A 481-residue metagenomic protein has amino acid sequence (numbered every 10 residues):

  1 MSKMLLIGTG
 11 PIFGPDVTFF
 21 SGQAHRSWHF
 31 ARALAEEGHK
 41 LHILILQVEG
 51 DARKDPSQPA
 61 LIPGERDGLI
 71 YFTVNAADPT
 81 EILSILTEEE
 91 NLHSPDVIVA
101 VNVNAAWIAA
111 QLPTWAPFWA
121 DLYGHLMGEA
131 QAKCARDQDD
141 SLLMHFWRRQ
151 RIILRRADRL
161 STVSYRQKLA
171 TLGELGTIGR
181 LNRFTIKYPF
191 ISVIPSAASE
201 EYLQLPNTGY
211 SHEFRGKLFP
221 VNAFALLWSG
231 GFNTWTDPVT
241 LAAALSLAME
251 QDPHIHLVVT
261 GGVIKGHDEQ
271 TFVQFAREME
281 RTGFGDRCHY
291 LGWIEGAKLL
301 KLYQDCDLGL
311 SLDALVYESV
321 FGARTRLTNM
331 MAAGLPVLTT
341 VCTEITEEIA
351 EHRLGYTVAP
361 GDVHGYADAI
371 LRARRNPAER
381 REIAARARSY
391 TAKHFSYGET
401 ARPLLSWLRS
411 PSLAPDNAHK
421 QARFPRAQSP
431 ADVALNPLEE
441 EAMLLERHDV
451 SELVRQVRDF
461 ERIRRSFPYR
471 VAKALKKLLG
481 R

Functional and structural regions predicted by a protein language model:
M1-P56, A248-E250: N-terminal subdomain of nucleotide-sugar transferases
L5-I7, S211-T236, A242-L245, L257-T260: Conserved donor-binding/catalytic core segment of Leloir-type glycosyltransferases
V17-T18, W119-Q150, L169-T171, K187 (+2 more regions): Acceptor-binding helix/loop patch of EC 2.4 sugar-transfer enzymes, predominantly nucleotide-sugar-dependent
G261, E269-L300: Nucleotide-activated donor-binding/catalytic signature segment of Leloir-type glycosyltransferases, i.e., the conserved
K301-V320, L335: Acidic donor-binding loop of glycosyltransferase active sites
L308-S311, N329-T339, Y356: Short hydrophobic beta-strand element within catalytic cores of glycosyltransferases and related nucleotide-activated
R372, E379-H394, K420-A422: A short, well-ordered alpha-helix in the C-terminal region of glycosyltransferases
A414-R481: Boundary detector for helix-to-coil junctions that initiate low-complexity/charged tails
